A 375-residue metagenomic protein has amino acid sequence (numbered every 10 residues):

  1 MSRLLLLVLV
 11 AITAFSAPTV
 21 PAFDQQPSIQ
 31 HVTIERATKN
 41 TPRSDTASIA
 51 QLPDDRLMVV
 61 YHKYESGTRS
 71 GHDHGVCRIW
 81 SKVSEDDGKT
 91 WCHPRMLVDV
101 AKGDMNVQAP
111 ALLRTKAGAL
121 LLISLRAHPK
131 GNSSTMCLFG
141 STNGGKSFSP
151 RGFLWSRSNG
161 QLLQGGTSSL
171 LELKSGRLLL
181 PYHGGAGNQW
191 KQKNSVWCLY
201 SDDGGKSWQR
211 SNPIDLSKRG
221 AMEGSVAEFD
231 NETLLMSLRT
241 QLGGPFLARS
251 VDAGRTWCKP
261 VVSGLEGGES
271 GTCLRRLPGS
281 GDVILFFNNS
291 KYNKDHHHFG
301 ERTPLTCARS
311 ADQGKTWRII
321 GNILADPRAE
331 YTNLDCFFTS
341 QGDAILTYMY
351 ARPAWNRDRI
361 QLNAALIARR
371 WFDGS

Functional and structural regions predicted by a protein language model:
L5-A14: Bacterial N-terminal signal peptides
A17-S375: Asp-box/BNR beta-propeller blade signature and adjacent active/binding-site loops in extracellular glycan-interacting
